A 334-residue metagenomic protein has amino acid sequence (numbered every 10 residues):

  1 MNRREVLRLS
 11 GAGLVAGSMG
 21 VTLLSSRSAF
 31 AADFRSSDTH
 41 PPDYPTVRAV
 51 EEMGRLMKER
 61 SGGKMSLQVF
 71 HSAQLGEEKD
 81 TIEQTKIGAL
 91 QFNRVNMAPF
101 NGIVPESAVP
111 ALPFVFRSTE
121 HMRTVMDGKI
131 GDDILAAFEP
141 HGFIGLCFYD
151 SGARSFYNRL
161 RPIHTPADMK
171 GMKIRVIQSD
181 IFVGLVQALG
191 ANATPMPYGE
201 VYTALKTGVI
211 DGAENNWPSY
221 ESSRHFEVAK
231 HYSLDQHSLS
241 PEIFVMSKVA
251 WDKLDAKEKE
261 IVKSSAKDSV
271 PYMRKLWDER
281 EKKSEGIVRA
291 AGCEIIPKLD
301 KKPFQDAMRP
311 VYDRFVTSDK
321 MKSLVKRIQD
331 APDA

Functional and structural regions predicted by a protein language model:
N2-L24, F30-H121, K129-D132, A136-A334: N-terminal secretory/targeting leader peptides
